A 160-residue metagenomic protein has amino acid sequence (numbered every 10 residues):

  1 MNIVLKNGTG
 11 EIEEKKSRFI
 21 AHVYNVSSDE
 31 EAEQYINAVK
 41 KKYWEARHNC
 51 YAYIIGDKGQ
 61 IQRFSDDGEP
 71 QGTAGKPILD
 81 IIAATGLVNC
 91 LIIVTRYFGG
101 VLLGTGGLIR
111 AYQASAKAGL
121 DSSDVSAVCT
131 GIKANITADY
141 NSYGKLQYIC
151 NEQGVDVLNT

Functional and structural regions predicted by a protein language model:
M1-T73: C-terminal regulatory domains involved in ligand/effector binding and gene-expression control
G10-E14, S122-A127, V155-T160: Short, flexible, solvent-exposed loop/turn segments with mixed acidic/basic and small polar residues
H22, C50-Y51, N89-I92, K133: Structural motif
A32-Y35, Y112, K145-I149: Hydrophobic side chains in well-ordered alpha-helices
Y43-A46, E152-L158: A common structural junction motif
A74-S122: Active-site beta-strand/loop microenvironment that shapes enzyme catalytic pockets
D124-S142: Short glycine-/aliphatic-rich beta-strand segments at the starts of folded cytosolic domains
T137-D156: Short amphipathic alpha-helix segments
